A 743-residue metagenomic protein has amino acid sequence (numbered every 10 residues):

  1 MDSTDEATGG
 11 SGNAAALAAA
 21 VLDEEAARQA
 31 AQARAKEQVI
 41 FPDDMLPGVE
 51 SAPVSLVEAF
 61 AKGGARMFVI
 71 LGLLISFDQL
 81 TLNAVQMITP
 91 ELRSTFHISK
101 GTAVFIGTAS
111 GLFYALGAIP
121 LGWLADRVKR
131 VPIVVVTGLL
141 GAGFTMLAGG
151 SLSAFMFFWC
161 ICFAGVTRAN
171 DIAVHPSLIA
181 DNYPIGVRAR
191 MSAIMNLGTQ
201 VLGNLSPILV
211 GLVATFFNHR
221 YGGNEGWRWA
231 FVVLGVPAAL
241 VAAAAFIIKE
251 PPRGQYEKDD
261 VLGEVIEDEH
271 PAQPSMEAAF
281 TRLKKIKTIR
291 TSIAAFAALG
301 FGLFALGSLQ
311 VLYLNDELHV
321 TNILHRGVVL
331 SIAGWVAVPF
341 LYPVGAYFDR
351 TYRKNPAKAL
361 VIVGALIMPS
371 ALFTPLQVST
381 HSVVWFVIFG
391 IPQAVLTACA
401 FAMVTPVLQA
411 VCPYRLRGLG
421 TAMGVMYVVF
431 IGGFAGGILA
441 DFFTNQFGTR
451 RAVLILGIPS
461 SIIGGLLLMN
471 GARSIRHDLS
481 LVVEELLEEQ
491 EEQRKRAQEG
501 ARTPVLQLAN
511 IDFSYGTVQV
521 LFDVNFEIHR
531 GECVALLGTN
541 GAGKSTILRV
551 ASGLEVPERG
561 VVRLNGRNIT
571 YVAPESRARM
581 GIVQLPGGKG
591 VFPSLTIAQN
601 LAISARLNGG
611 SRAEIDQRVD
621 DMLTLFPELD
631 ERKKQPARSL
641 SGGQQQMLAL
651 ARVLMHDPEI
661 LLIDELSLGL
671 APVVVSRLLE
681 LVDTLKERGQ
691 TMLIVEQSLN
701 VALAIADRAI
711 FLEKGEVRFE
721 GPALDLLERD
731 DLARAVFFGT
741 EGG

Functional and structural regions predicted by a protein language model:
V85-Q86, T288-G327: Extracytoplasmic gate region of multi-pass secondary transporters
A118-G138: Conserved MFS/SLC helix-loop-helix module at the cytosolic interface between two early adjacent transmembrane helices
I133-T145, L360-L372: Structural signature of the two symmetry-related core transmembrane helices
A164, R168-L197: Cytoplasmic helix-loop-helix junction between adjacent transmembrane helices in 12-TM secondary transporters
Q200-F246: Helix-loop-helix hairpin linking two adjacent transmembrane segments in secondary transporters
L537-T539: The feature captures the beta-strand-to-loop junction immediately N-terminal to the Walker
S552: Helix-to-loop junction immediately C-terminal to a conserved catalytic motif
V653-L654: ABC ATPase C-loop
